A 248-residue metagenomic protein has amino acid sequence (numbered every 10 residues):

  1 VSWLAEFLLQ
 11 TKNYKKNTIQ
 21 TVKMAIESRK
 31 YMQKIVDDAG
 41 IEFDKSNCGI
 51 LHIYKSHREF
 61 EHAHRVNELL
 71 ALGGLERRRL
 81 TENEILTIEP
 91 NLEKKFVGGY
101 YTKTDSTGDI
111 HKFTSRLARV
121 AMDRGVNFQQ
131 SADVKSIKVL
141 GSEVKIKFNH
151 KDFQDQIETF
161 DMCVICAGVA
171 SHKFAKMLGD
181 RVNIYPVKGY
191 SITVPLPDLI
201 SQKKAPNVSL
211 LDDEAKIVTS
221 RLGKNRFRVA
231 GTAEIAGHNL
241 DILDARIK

Functional and structural regions predicted by a protein language model:
V1-F7, S136-V144, I157-K248: Active-site substrate-recognition segment that forms the wall of the catalytic cavity or substrate channel
S2-R116: Rossmann-like flavin
K23, E27, L80, G108 (+4 more regions): Conserved active-site and cofactor/substrate-binding residues in soluble primary-metabolism enzymes
E76-R78, N127, Q156, R181: Conserved beta-strand segments of alpha/beta enzyme cores
L80-N91, S106, N127-K145: A conserved short coil-to-beta-strand element within the FAD-binding core of flavoproteins
T102, I146-H150: Short beta-strand segments that buttress and anchor functional surface loops
T114-V126: N-terminal Rossmann-like dinucleotide/flavin-binding domain of flavoprotein oxidoreductases that bind FAD/FMN
